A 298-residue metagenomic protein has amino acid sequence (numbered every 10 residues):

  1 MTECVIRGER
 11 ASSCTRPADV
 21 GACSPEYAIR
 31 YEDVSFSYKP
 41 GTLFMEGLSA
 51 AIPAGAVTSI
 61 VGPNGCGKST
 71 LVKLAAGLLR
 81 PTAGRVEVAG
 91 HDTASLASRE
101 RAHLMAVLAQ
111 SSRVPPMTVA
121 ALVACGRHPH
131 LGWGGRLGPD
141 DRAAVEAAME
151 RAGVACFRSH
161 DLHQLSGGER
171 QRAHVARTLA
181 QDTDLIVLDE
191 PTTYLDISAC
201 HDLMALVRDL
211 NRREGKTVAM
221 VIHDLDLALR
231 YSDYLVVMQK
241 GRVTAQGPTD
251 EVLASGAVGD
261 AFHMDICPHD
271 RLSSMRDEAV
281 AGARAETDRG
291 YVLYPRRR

Functional and structural regions predicted by a protein language model:
C14-Y31, S35-G47: A short, flexible loop at the N-terminus of ABC-type nucleotide-binding domains that lies
V61-P63: The feature captures the beta-strand-to-loop junction immediately N-terminal to the Walker
A76: Helix-to-loop junction immediately C-terminal to a conserved catalytic motif
G84-D92, R101: Conserved ABC transporter NBD signature motif
G135-R136, D161-L165, E169: Conserved ABC ATPase signature
I186-E190: Catalytic Walker B motif of ABC-type/P-loop ATPase nucleotide-binding domains
